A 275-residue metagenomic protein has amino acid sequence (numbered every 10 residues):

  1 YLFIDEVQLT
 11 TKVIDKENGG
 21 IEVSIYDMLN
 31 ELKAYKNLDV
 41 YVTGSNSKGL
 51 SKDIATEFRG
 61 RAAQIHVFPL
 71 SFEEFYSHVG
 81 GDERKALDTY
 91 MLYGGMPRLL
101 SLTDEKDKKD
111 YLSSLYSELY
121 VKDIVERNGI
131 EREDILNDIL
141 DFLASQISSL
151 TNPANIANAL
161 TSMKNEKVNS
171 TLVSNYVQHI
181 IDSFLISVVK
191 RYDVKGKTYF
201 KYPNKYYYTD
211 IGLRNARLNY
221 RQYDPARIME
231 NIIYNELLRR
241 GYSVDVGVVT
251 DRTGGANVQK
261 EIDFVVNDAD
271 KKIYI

Functional and structural regions predicted by a protein language model:
Y1, K271-I275: Structural motif
F3, V7-Y41: Conserved Walker B catalytic segment
K16-L29, A55-R59, G80-G81, Q222-Y223: Short, glycine/charged-enriched secondary-structure capping and boundary segments
Y26-K33, A55, L87, Y234: Short amphipathic alpha-helical segments and helix-helix/interface helices
N37, S45-S47, K52-L150, A154: Interdomain motor-coupling "hinge/lid" segment immediately C-terminal to the ATP-binding subdomain of NTP-driven enzymes
Y41, A63-I65, Y207, I275: Hydrophobic/aromatic beta-strand patches that form the interior of the parallel beta-sheet core in alpha/beta enzyme
E105, K109-K272: Accessory nucleic acid-recognition modules appended to NTPase machines
